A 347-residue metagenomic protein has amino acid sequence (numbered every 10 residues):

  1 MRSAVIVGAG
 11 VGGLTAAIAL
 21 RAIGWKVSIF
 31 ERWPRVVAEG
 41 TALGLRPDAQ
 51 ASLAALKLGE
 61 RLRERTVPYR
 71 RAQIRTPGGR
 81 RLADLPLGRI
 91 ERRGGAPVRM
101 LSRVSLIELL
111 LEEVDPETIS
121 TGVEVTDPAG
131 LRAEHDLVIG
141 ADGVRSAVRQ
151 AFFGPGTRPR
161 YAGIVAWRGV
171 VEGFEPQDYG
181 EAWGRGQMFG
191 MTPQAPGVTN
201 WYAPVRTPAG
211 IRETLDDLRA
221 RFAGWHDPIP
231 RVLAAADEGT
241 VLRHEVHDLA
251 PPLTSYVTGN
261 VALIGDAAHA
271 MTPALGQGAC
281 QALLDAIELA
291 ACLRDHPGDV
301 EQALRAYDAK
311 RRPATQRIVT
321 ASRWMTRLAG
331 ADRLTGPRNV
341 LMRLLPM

Functional and structural regions predicted by a protein language model:
M1-G12: Beta1/beta-strand and adjacent pyrophosphate-binding region of the FAD-binding site in flavoprotein oxidoreductases
M1-R2, E64, R231, L253 (+3 more regions): C-terminal helical "tail/cap" subdomain of flavin- and related membrane-associated enzymes
R2-A4, R46-F153, T157-V170, P208-R219: Conserved N-terminal helical subregion
G12, R35, R145: Conserved Rossmann-like nucleotide-cofactor binding loop
R21-T41: Glycine-rich FAD pyrophosphate-binding loop
R81-I107, E172-R243: Conserved FAD/dinucleotide-binding core of flavoprotein oxidoreductases
V246-A267: FAD-binding beta-loop-beta segment adjacent to the flavin cofactor pocket
P251-P252, A268-C280: Glycine-rich phosphate/pyrophosphate-binding beta-alpha loops
